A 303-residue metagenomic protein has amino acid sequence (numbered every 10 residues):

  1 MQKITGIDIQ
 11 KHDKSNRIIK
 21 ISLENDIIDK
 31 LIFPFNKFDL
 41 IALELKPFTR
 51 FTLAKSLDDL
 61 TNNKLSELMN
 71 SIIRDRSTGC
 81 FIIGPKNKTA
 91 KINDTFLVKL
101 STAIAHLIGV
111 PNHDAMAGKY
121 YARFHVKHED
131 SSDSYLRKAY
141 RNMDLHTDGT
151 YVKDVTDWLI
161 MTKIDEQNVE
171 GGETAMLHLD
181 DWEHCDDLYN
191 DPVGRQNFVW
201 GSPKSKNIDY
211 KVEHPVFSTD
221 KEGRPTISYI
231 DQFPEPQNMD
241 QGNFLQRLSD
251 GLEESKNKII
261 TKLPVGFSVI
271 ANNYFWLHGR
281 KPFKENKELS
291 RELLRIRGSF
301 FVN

Functional and structural regions predicted by a protein language model:
M1-T61, L65, D75-S77, R123-V265 (+1 more regions): Active-site environment of non-heme Fe oxygenases that use a 2-His-1-carboxylate facial triad
K46-K55, N70-I92, F96-S101: N-terminal, charged low-complexity regulatory/assembly segments
S66-I72, G109-V110: Intrinsically disordered, low-complexity polar segments enriched in Ser/Thr/Pro and acidic
N93-A115, V155, P236-L252: Signature of the catalytic double-stranded beta-helix
T102-L136: A gly/proline- and charged-residue-enriched helix-loop-helix capping module
